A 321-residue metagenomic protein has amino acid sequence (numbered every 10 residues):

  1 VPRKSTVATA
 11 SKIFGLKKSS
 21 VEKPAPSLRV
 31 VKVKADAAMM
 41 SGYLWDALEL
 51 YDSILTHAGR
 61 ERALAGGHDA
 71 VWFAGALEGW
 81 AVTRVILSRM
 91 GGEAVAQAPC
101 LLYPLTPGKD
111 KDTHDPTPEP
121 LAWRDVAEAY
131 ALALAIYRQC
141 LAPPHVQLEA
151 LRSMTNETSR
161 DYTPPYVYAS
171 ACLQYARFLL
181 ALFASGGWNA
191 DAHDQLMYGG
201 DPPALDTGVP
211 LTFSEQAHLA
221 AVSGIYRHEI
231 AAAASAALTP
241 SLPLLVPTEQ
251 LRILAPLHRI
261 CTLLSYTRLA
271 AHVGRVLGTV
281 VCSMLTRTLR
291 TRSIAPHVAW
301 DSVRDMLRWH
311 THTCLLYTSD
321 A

Functional and structural regions predicted by a protein language model:
V1-S19, P99-T113, A192-H193, L205-G208: Fungal intrinsically disordered, low-complexity polar regions
E49, S53-G79, T286-R287: Short, charge-rich amphipathic alpha-helical segments embedded in non-transmembrane helical bundles/solenoids
L55-A63, A135-R138, A142, L238-T239 (+1 more regions): Amphipathic alpha-helical segments of tetratricopeptide repeats
Y317-D320: Conserved small/polar residues in nucleotide/adenosyl-binding loops
